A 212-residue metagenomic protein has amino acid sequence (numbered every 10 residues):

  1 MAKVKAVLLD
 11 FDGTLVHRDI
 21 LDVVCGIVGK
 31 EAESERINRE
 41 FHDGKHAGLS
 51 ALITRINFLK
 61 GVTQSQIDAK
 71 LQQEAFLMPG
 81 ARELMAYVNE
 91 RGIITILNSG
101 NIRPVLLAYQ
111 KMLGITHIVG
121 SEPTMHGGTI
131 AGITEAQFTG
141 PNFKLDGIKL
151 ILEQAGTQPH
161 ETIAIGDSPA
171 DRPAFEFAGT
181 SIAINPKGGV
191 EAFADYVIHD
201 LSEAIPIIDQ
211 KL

Functional and structural regions predicted by a protein language model:
M1-T54: Active-site neighborhood of HAD-like aspartate-dependent phosphohydrolases
A2, R91-I93, I151-H160, K211-L212: Glycine-rich phosphate-binding loop signature in dinucleotide/nucleotide-binding domains
D68-R103, L107: Short, acidic loop-to-helix structural element flanking the phosphoryl-transfer center in phosphate-processing enzymes
R82-E90, K144-L145, K149-G156, E176: Surface-exposed amphipathic alpha-helices with a cationic face
T95, S99-G100, P159-H199: Acidic, Mg2+-coordinating phosphoryl-transfer loop and its flanking beta/alpha structural elements, shared across
L107-T162: Substrate-recognition "cap/lid" segment bordering the active-site pocket of phosphatases
G120-H126, P186-V190, S202-A204: Short, acidic/turn-prone active-site loops that include or flank metal/cofactor- and phosphate-binding residues
H126-I133, E191-I198, I207-K211: Short, charged, surface-exposed secondary-structure boundary motifs
